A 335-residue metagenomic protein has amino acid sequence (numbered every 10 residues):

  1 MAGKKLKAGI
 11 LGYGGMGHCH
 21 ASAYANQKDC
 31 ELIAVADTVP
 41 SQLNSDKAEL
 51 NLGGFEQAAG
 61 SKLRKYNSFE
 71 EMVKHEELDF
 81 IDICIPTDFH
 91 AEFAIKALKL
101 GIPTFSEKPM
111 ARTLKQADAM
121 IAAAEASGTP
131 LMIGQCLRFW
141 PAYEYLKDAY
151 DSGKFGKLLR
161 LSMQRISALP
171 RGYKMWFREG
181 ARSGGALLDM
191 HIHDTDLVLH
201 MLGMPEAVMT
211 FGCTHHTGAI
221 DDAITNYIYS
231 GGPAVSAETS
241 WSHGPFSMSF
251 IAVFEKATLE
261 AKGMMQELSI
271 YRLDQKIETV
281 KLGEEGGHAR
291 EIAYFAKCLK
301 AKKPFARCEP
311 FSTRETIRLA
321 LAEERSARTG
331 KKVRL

Functional and structural regions predicted by a protein language model:
M1-A2, S41, F80-D82, D118 (+3 more regions): C-terminal helix-rich "cap/oligomerization" subdomain common to oxidoreductases
M1-A58: N-terminal Rossmann-like dinucleotide-binding module
M16, P130, L137-F211, H216 (+1 more regions): Predominantly a Rossmann-like dinucleotide-binding segment in NAD(P)-dependent oxidoreductases
C19, K281-A293, C308: Active-site loop of classical SDR/Rossmann-like NAD(P)-dependent oxidoreductases, centered on the catalytic Tyr-X3-Lys
H20, Q57, S61-A123: Beta-loop-alpha module in the N-terminal Rossmann-like domain of NAD(P)-dependent dehydrogenases, especially those
G101, K174-R182, L273-E278: Short glycine/proline- and charge-enriched loop/turn segments that cap or connect secondary-structure elements
S106, L131-I133, A237, A261: Hydrophobic residues in well-ordered beta-strands that form the structural core
D189, T195-E267, I292-P304, E323: Contiguous beta-strand/loop segments that form the cofactor/metal-binding neighborhood of enzyme cores
